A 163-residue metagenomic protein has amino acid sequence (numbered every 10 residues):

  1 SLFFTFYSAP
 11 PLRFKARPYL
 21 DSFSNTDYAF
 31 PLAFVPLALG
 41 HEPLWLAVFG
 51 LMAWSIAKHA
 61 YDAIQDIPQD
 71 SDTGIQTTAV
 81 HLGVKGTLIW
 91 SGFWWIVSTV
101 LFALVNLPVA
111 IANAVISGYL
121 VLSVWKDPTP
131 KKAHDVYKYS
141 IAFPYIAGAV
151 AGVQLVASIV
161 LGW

Functional and structural regions predicted by a protein language model:
S1-W163: Multi-pass alpha-helical membrane architecture of UbiA-family and related isoprenoid/lipid prenyltransferases
